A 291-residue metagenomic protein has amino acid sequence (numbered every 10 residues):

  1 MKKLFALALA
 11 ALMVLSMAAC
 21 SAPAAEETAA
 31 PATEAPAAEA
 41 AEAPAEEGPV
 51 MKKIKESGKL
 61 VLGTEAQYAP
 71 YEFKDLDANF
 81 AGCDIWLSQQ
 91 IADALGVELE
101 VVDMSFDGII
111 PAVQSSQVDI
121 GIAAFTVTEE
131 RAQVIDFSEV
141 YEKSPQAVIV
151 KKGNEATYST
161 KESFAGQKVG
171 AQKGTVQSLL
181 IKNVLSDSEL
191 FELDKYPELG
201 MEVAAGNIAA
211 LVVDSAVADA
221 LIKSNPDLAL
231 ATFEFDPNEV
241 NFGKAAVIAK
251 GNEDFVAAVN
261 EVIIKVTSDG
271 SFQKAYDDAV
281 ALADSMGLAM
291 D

Functional and structural regions predicted by a protein language model:
S16-A29, T33, A38: Bacterial lipoprotein signal-peptidase II cleavage site
P44-E47, V176-F191, A229-F235, N260-D291: Ligand-binding clefts/hinges and TM-proximal coupling segments of bilobed small-molecule sensing domains
E47-A124: Extracytoplasmic small-molecule ligand-binding "clamshell" domains of the periplasmic binding protein/Venus flytrap
I85-S88, D93-A94, K152, K173-T175 (+1 more regions): Extended ligand-binding regions for polar small-molecule ligands
Q89, D93, E98-S163, P237: Acidic, polar ligand-binding/catalytic clefts
E100-P111, A156, F191-A205, A216: Short helix-initiation/N-cap motifs at beta->coil->alpha
G108, F125-Q133, L180-N183, A204-A205 (+1 more regions): A ligand-binding cleft/hinge motif common to bilobed small-molecule-binding domains
K143-V150, D219, K223-E261, D284-D291: Periplasmic-binding protein-like
